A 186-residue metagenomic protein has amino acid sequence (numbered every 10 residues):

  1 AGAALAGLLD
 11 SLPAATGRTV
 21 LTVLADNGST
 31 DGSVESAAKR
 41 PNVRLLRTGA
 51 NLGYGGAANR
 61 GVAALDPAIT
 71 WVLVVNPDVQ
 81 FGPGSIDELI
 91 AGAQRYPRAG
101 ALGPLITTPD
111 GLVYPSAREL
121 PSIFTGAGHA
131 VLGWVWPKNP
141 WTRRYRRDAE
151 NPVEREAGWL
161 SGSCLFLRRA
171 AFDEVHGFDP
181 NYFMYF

Functional and structural regions predicted by a protein language model:
A3-A6, D31-K39: Acidic helix N-cap motif at the loop->helix transition within catalytic regions of sugar-transfer enzymes
D10-T19: Short, acidic, metal-binding catalytic loop of nucleotide-sugar glycosyltransferases
R18, D26-V34, A50: A conserved acidic beta->alpha catalytic loop
T48-P67: Glycine-rich, basic loop-to-helix element that forms the pyrophosphate-binding segment of sugar-nucleotide handling
A68-Q80: Short beta-strand-to-loop acidic/aromatic patch adjacent to the donor-nucleotide binding site
Q80-S116: Conserved donor NDP-sugar-binding/catalytic core segment of glycosyltransferases
P121-G158: Short, flexible, basic/aromatic active-site loop/helix in glycosyltransferases
A157-L160, C164-L165, R169, D173-F186: Donor nucleotide-sugar recognition loop
